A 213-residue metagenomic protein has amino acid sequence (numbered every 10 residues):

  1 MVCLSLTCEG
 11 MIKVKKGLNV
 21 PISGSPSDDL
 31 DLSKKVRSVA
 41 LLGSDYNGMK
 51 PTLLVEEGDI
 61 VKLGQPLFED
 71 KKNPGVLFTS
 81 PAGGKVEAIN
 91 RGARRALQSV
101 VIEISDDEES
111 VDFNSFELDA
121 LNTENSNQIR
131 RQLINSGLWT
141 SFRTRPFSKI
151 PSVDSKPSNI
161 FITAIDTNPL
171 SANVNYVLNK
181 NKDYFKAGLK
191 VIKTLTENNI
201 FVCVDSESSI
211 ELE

Functional and structural regions predicted by a protein language model:
V2-L54, E69: N-terminal, Lys/Arg-enriched amphipathic/low-complexity engagement segments that precede the first folded domain
R37, S80-A82, Q98: A generic structural signal for short beta-strands and their flanking turns/coil linkers
P51, E57, P74-L77: Short, conserved secondary-structure segments in the cores of folded domains
V55-E69, A88: Short, well-structured beta-strand-loop connectors
D59-K62, A82, D183-K190: Short alpha-helical basic/polar micro-motif
P66-G75, A93: Short, charged beta-turn/beta-strand-edge "cap" motif at the junction between a beta-strand and an adjacent loop
G75-R91: Short, compositionally biased
N90-E213: Buried, small/hydrophobic-residue-enriched core segments of structured protein domains
